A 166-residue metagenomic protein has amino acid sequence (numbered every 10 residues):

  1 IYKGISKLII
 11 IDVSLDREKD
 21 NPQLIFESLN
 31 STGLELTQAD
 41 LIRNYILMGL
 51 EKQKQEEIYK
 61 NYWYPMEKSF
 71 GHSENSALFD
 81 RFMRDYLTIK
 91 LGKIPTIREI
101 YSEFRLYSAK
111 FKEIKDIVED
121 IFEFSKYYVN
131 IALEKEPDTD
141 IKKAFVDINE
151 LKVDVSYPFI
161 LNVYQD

Functional and structural regions predicted by a protein language model:
I1-D166: Polyanionic (Asp/Glu-rich) segments that form extended negatively charged tracts
